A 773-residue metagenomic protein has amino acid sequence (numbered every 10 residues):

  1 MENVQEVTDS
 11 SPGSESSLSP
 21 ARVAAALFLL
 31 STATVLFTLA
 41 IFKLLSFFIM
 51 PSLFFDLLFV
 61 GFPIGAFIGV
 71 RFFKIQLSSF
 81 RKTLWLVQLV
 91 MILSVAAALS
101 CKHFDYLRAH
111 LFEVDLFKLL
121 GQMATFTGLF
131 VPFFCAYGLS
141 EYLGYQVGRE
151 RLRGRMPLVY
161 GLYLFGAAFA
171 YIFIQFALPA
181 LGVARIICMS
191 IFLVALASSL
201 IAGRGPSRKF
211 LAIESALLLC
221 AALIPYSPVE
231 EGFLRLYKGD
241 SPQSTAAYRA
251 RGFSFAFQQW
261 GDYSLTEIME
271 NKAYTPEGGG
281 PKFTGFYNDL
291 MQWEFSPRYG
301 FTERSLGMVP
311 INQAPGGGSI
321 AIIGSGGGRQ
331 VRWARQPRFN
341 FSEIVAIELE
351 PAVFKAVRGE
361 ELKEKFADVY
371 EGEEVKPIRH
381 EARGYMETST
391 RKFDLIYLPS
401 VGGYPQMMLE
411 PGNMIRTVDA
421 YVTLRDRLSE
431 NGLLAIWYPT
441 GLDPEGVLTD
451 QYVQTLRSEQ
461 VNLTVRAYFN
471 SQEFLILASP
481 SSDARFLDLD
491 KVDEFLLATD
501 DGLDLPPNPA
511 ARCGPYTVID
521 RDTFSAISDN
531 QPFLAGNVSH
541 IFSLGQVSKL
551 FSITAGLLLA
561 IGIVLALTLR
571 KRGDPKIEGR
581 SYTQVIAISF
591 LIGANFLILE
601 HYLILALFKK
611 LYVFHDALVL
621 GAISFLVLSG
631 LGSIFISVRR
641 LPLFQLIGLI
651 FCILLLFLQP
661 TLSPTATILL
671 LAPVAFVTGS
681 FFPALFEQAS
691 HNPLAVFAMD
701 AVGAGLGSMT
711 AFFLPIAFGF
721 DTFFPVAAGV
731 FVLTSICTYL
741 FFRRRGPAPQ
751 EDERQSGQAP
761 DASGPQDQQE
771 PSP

Functional and structural regions predicted by a protein language model:
E2-P773: Alpha-helical transmembrane segments of multi-pass membrane proteins
